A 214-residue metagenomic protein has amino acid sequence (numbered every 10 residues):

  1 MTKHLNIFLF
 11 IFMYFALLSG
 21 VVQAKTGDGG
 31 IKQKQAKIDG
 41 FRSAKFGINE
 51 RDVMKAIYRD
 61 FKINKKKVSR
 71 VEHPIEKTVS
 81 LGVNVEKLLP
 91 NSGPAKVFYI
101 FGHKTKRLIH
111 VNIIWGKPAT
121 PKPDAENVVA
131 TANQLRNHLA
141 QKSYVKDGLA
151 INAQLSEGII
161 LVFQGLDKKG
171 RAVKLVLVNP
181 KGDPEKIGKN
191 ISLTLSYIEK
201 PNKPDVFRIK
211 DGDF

Functional and structural regions predicted by a protein language model:
M1-L9: Bacterial N-terminal signal peptides that target proteins for export
N6, N91-G93, V97-R107, L177-I191: Short, surface-exposed loop and linker segments with low hydrophobicity and enrichment for Pro/Ser/Thr
F8-L18: Bacterial N-terminal signal peptides
G20-A24: Sec/Tat signal peptide C-region and signal peptidase I cleavage site
K25-E76, H110-F214: Non-cytosolic coordination micro-motifs
E72-K122: Mid-chain, structured segments of secreted extracytoplasmic proteins
